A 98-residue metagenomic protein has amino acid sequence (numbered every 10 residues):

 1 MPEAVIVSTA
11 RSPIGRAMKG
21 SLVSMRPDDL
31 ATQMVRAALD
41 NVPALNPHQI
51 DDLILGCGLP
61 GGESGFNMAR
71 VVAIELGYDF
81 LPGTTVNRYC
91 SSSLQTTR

Functional and structural regions predicted by a protein language model:
M1-P27: Condensing-enzyme catalytic core mediating Claisen C-C bond formation in acyl metabolism
R11, R16, D52, G58-G61 (+1 more regions): Short glycine- and Lys/Arg-enriched binding-loop motifs that mark or flank ligand-binding interfaces
S12-G15, L39-A44, I74-Y78: Generic secondary-structure signature for well-ordered alpha-helical cores
P27-P43, M68-V72, T96: Short, well-ordered amphipathic alpha-helical segments that serve as non-catalytic structural scaffolds within diverse
L30, L53-I54: Loop-to-helix transition at the N-terminal end of transmembrane alpha-helices
N46-D52, L81-P82: Short acidic capping loops at alpha-helix termini that bridge into adjacent secondary structure
C57-R98: Conserved catalytic cysteine-centered active-site region of acyl-thioester-dependent Claisen-condensing enzymes
